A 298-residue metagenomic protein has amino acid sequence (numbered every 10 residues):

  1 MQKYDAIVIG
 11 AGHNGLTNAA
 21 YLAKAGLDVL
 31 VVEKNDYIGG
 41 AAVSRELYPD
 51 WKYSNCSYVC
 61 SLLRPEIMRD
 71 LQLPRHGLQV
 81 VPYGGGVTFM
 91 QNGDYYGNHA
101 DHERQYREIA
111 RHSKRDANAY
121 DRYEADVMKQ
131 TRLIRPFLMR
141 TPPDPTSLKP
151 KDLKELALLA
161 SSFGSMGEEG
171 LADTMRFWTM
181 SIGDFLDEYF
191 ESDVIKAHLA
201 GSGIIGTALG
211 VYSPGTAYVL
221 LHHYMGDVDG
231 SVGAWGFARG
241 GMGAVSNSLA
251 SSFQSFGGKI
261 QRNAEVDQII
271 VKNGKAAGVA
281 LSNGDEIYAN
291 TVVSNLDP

Functional and structural regions predicted by a protein language model:
Q2-T146: N-terminal glycine-rich phosphate/pyrophosphate-binding loop and immediately adjacent elements
Q2-Y4, L281-T291, N295: Core beta-strand elements of the Rossmann-like FAD/NAD(P) dinucleotide-binding domain in flavoenzyme oxidoreductases
K3-D5, R239, N263: Phosphate-coordination loops involved in phosphoryl transfer and adenosine-cofactor binding
M90-G93, K272-N273, N283: Short acidic-glycine loop/turn motifs at beta-strand connectors
M128-F256: Active-site/ligand-binding neighborhood in enzyme catalytic cores
K259-A277: A conserved short coil-to-beta-strand element within the FAD-binding core of flavoproteins
P298: Short glycine-rich anion-binding loops that position phosphate/pyrophosphate groups of nucleotides and phosphorylated
